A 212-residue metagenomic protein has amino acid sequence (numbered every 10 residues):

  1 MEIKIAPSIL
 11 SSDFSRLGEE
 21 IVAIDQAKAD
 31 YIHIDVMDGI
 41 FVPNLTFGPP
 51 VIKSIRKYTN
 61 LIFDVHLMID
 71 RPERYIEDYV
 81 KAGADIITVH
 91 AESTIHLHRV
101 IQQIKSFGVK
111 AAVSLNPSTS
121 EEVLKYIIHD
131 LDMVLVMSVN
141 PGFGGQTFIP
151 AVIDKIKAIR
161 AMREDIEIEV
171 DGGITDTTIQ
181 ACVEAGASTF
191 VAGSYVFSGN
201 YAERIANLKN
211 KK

Functional and structural regions predicted by a protein language model:
M1-T88, E92-H96, Q103, A111 (+7 more regions): Conserved N-terminal beta1-alpha1 strand-loop-helix module at the mouth
A82, F107, A185: Conserved dinucleotide-binding and phosphotransfer motif residues
V139-P141: Short glycine-rich anion-binding loops that position phosphate/pyrophosphate groups of nucleotides and phosphorylated
I174-A185: Acidic, divalent-metal-coordinating active-site segment for phosphoryl/phosphodiester hydrolysis, typified by short
A187-A192: Acidic, Mg2+-coordinating phosphoryl-transfer loop and its flanking beta/alpha structural elements, shared across
